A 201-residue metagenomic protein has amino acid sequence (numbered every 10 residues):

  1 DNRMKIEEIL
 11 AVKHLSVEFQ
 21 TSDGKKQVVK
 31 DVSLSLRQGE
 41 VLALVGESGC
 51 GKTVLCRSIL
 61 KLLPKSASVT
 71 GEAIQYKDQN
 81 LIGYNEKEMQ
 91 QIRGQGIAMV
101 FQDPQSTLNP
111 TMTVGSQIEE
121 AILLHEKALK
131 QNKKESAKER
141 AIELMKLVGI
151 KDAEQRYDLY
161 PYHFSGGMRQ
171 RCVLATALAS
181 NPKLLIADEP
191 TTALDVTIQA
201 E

Functional and structural regions predicted by a protein language model:
V45-G46: The feature captures the beta-strand-to-loop junction immediately N-terminal to the Walker
S68-N80: Conserved ABC transporter NBD signature motif
N80, K133-Q155, L184: Conserved ABC ATPase "signature" region
I118, L174, I198: Hydrophobic anchor residue at the start of the ABC signature
L159-F164, M168: Conserved ABC ATPase signature
A179-K183: A short, proline-enriched helix->beta-strand linker immediately N-terminal to the Walker B motif in ABC-type P-loop
